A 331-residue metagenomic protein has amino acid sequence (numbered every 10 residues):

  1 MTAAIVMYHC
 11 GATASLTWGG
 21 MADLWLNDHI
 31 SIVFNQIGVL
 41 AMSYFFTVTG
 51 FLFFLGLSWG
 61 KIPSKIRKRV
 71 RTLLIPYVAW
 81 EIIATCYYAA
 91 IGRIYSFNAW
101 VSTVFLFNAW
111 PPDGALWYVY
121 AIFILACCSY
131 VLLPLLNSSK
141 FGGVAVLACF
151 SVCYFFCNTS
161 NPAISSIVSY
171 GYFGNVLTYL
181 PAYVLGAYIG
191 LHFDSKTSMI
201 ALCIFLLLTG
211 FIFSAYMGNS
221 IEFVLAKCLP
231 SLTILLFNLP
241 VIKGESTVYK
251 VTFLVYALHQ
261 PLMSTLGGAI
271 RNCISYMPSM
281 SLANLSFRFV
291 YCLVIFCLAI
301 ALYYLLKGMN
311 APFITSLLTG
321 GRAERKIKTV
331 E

Functional and structural regions predicted by a protein language model:
M1-G56, L73-Y77, E81: Functionally critical transmembrane alpha-helices in membrane proteins and complexes, commonly lining
M21-H29, F97-A109, S275-S281: Juxtamembrane membrane-water interface segments that cap and precede transmembrane helices
N35-Y44, G56-Y88, Y95-P111, L125 (+3 more regions): Transmembrane alpha-helical segments and their boundary/interface "anchor" motifs in multi-pass integral membrane
G38-A41, F45-F46, L52-L55, A84-L191 (+1 more regions): Hydrophobic alpha-helical segments with transmembrane-like composition
L57-K68, V131-G142, I189-A201, N238-V248 (+1 more regions): Membrane-interface helix-boundary motifs at transmembrane edges
V70-I82, C86, V119-V131, L177-L185 (+7 more regions): Hydrophobic, lipid-facing residues on alpha-helical transmembrane segments of integral membrane proteins
F156, S160, V176-A182, L191-L254 (+1 more regions): Alpha-helical transmembrane segments and terminal signal-anchor/GPI-anchor hydrophobic tails, characterized by long
N272, G308-E331: Membrane-proximal cytoplasmic C-terminal regulatory module of class A 7TM GPCRs
